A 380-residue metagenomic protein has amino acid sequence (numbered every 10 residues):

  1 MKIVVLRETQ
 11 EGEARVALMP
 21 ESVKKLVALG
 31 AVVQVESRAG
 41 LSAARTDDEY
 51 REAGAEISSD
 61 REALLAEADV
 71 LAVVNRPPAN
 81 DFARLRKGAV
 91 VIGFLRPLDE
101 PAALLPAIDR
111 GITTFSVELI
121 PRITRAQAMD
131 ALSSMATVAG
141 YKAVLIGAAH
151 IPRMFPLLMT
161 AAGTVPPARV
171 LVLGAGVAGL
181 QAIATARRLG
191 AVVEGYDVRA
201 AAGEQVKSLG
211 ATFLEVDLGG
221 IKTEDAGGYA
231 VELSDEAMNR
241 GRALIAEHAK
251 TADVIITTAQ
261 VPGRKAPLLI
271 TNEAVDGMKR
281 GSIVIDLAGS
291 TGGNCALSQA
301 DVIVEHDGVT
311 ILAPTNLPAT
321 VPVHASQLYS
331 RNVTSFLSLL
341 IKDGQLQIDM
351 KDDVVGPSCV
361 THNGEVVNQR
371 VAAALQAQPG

Functional and structural regions predicted by a protein language model:
K2, E8, A79-R169: Glycine/serine-rich phosphate-binding loop and adjoining beta1-alpha1 elements at the start of nucleotide-handling
K2-P106, R110: An N-terminal-biased, well-structured beta-alpha scaffold segment characteristic of Rossmann-like dinucleotide-binding
L6-R45, P156-H248: Glycine-rich phosphate/diphosphate-binding loop of Rossmann-like nucleotide-binding domains
V23, D47, F82, L104 (+4 more regions): Generic hydrophobic/aromatic pocket-lining and core-packing "Φ" positions
G54-D69, R76-P77, T223-I255, A259-N272 (+3 more regions): A structured beta-alpha segment of the ubiquitous adenosine-cofactor-binding alpha/beta core
L98-A126, R264-L317: Rossmann-fold NAD(P)-binding glycine/threonine-rich loop
E118-I120, T124-A161, G289, C295-G380: Adenosine-phosphate binding glycine-rich loop
